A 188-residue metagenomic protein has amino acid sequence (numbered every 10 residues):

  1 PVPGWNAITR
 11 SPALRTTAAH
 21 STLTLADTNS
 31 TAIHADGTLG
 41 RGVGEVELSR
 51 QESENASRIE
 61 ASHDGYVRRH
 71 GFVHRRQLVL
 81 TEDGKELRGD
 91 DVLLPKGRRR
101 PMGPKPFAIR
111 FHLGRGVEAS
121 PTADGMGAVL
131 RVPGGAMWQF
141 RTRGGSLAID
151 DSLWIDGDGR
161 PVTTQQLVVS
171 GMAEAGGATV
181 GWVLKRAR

Functional and structural regions predicted by a protein language model:
P3-R188: CBM-like, beta-strand-rich accessory domains located in the C-terminal region of large, secreted polysaccharide-active
